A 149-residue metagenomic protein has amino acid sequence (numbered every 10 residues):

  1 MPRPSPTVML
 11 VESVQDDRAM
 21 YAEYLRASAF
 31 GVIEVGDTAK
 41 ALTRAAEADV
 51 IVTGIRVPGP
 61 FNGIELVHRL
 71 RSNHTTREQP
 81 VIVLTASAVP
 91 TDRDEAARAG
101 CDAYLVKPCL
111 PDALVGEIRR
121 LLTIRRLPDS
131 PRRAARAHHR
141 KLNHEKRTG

Functional and structural regions predicted by a protein language model:
V14-E34: Two-component/phosphorelay signaling modules centered on CheY-like receiver
A19, F61, E65, A88-L105: Alpha4 helix (beta4-alpha4-beta5 surface) of REC/receiver domains from two-component response regulators
E34-V50: Acidic, metal-coordinating helix/loop segments flanking the phosphotransfer/catalytic sites of two-component signaling
R56-P60: The short loop immediately C-terminal to the conserved phospho-acceptor aspartate in CheY-like receiver
N62-R77: Short amphipathic alpha-helix used as the core "switch/output" element in two-component signaling
C109-R119, S130: C-terminal output helix
R125-G149: CheY-like receiver
